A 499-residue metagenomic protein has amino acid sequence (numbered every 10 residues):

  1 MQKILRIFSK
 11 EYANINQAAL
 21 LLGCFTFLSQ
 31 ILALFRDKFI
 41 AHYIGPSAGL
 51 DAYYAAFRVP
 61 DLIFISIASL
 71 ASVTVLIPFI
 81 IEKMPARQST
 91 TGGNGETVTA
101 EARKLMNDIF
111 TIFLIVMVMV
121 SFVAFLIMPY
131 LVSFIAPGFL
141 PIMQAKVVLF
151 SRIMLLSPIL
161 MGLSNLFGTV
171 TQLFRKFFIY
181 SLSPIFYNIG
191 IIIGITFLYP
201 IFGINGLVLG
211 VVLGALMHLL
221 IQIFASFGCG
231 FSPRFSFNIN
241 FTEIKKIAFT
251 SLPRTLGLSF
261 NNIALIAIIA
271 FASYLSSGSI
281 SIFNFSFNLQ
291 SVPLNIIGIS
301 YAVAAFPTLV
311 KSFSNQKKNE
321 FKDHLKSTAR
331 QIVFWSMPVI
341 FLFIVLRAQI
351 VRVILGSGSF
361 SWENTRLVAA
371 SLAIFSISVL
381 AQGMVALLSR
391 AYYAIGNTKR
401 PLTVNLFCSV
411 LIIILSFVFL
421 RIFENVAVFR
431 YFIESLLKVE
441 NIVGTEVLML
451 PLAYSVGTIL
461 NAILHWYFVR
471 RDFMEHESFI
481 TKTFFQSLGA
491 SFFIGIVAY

Functional and structural regions predicted by a protein language model:
M1-Y499: Membrane-embedded alpha-helical bundles of multi-pass transporters/translocases, especially carrier/permease families
